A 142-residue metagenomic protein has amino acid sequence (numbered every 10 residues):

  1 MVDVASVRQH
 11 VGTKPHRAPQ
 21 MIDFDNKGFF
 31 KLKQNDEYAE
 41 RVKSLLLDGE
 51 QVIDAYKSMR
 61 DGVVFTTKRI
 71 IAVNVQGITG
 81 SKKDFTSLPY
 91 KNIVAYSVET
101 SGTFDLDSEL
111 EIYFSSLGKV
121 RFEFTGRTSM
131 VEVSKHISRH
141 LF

Functional and structural regions predicted by a protein language model:
V7, V11-V63, K119, R127-E132 (+1 more regions): Anionic N-terminal interaction surfaces
G28-V42, I71-F85, R139: Charged, low-complexity, helix/coiled-coil-prone segments
L47, A95-V98, S138-F142: Short, intrinsically disordered, mixed-charge
Q51-G62, T66-D107: Phosphoinositide-binding peripheral membrane targeting modules
E99-R127: Canonical pleckstrin homology
V133-I137: C-terminal output/interaction extensions
